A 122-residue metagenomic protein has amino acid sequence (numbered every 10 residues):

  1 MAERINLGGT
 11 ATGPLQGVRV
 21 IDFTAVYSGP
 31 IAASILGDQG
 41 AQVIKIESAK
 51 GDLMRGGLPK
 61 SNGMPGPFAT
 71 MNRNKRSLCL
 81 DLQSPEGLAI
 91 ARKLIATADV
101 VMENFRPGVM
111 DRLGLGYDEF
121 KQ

Functional and structural regions predicted by a protein language model:
M1-Q122: N-terminal helix-loop segment corresponding to the beta1-alpha1 unit of nucleotide/adenylate-binding folds
